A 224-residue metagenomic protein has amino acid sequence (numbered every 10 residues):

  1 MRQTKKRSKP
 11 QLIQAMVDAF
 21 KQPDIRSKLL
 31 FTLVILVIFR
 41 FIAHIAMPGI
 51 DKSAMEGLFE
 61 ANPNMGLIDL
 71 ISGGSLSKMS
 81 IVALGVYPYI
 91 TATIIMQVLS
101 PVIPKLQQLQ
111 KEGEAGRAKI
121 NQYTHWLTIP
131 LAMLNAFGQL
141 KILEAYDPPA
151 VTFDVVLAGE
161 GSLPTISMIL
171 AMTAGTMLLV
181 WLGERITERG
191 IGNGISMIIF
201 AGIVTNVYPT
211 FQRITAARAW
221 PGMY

Functional and structural regions predicted by a protein language model:
K6-F20, M47-Y87, Y146-S162, I214: Interfacial loop/helix-cap signal at membrane boundaries in integral membrane proteins
P10-R26, L109-R117: Cytosolic juxtamembrane amphipathic/interface segments immediately preceding and feeding into a transmembrane helix
K28-T32, G74-T93, M223-Y224: Hydrophobic alpha-helical transmembrane segments
T32-H44, L131-Q139, A171-V180, A201-N206: Hydrophobic core segments of alpha-helical transmembrane domains in multi-pass membrane transport and ion-translocation
Y87-M96, S100, P104, Q122-K141 (+2 more regions): Helix-loop-helix module between adjacent transmembrane segments
L99-E112, G183-I195: Juxtamembrane helix-loop transition segments at the membrane interface in multi-pass membrane proteins
E112-W126, M197: Membrane-interface alpha-helices at helix entry/exit sites of multi-pass transporters
F153-Y224: Hydrophobic alpha-helical transmembrane segments and adjacent short intramembrane/lumenal linkers of inner/organellar
